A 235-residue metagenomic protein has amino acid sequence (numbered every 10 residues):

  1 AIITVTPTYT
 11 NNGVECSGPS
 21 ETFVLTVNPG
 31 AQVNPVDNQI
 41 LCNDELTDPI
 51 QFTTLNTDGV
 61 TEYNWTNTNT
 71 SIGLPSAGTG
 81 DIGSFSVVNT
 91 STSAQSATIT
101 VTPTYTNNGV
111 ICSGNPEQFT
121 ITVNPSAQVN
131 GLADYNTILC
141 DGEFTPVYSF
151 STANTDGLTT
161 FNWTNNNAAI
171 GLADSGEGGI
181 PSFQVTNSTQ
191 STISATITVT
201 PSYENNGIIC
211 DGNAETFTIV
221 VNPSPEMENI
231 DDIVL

Functional and structural regions predicted by a protein language model:
A1-L235: Extracellular low-complexity Ser/Thr/Asn/Gly-rich intrinsically disordered segments
